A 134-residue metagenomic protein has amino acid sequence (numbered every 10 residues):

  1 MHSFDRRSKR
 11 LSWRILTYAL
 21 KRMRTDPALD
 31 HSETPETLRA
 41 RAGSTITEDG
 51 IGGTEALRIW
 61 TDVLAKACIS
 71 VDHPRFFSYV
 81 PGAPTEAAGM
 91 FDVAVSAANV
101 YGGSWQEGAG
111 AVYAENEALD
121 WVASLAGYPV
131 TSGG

Functional and structural regions predicted by a protein language model:
M1-T131: N-terminal entrance/gating region of PLP-dependent enzymes' catalytic architecture
